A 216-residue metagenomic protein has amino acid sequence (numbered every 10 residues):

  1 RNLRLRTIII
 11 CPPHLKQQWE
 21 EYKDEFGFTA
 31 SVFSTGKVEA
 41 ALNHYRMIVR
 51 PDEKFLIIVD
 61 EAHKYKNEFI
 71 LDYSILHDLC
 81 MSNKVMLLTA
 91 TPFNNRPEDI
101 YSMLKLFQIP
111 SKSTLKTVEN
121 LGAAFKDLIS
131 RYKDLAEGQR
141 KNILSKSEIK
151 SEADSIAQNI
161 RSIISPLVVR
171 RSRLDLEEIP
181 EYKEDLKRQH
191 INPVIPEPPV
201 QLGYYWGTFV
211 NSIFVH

Functional and structural regions predicted by a protein language model:
R1-L3, H77, F107: Walker A/P-loop NTP-binding motif
L3-K23, N94-E98: Conserved Walker A/P-loop ATP-binding site and its immediately adjacent core in helicase/helicase-like ATPase domains
R6, F28-T35, K112-L115: Conserved RecA-like helicase motor-core motifs
Q18-W19, A40-N43, S102: Phosphate- and divalent-cation-binding pockets in alpha/beta enzyme and binding domains that engage nucleotide-derived
G36, A40-E53, I57, E61-Y65 (+2 more regions): Inter-lobe coupling linker of SF2 helicases/translocases
N83-R96: Conserved helicase ATPase motor motifs in RecA-like P-loop NTPase domains
N94, E98-I109: Phosphate-binding glycine-rich loops of NTP-binding sites
